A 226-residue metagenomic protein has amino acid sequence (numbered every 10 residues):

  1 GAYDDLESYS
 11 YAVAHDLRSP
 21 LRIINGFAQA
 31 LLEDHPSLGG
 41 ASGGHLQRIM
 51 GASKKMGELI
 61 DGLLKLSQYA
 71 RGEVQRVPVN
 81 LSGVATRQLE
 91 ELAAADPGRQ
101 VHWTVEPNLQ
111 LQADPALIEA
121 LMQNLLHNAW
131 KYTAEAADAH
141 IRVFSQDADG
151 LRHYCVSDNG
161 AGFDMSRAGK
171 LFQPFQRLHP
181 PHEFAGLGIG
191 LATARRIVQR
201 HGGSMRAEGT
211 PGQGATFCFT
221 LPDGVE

Functional and structural regions predicted by a protein language model:
I23-G40, Y69: Conserved C-terminal segment of the DHp
G51-M56: Short alpha-helical segment of the dimerization/phosphotransfer core of two-component systems
Q75-E90, R142: A conserved beta-strand-to-alpha-helix junction within the catalytic ATP-binding
D138-G150: Short beta-strand/loop element within the Bergerat-fold HATPase_c
F163-F175: Short conserved segment of the HATPase_c
G190, A194: Short alpha-helical Gxxx[C/S/T] motif in the catalytic ATP-binding
G202-E208: Glycine-rich ATP-binding loops of the HATPase_c
